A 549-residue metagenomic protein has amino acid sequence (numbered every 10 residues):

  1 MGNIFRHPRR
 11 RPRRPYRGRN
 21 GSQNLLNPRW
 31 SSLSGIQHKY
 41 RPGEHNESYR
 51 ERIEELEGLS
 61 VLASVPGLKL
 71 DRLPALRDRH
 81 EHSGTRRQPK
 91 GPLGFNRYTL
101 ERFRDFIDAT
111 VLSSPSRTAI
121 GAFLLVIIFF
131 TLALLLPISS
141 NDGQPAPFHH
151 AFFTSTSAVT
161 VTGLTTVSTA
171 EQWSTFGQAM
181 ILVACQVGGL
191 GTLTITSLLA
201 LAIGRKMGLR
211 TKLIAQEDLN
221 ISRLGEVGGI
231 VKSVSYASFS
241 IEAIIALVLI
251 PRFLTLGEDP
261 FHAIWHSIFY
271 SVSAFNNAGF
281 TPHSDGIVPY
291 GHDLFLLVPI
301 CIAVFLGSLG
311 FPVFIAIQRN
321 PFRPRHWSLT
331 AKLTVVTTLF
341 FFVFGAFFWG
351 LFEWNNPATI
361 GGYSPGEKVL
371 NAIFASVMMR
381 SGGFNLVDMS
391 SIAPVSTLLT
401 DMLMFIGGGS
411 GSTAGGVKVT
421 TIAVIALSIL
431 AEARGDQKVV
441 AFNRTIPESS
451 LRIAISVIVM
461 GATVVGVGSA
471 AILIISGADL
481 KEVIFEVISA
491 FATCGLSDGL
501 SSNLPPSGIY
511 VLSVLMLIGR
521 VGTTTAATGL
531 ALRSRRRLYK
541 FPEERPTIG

Functional and structural regions predicted by a protein language model:
M1-G549: Membrane-proximal intracellular helices of multi-pass ion channels
